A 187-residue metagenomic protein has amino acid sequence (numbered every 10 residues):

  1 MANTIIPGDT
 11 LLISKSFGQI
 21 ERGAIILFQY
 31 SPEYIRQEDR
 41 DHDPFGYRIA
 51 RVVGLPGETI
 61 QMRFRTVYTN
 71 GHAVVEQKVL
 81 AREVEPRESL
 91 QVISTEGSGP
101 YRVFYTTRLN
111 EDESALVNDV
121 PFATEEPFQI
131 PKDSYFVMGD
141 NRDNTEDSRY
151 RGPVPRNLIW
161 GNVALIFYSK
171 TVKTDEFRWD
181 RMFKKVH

Functional and structural regions predicted by a protein language model:
N3-H187: Soluble "head" domains of membrane/secretory-pathway proteins
